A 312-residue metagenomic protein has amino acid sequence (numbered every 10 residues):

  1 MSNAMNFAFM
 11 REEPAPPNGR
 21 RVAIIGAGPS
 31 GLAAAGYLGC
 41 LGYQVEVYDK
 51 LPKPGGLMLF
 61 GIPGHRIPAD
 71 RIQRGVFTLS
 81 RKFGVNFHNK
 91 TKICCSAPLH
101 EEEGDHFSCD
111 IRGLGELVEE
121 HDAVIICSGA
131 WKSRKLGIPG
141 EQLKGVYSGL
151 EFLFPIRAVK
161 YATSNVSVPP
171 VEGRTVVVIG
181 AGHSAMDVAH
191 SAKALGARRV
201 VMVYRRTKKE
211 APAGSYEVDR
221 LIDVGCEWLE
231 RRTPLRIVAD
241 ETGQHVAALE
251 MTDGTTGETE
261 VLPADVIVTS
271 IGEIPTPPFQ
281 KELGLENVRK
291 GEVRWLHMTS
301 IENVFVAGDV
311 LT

Functional and structural regions predicted by a protein language model:
N3-V22, G113, I156-E172: A short, basic/flexible loop-to-alpha-helix module at the beginning of a structural domain
N18-R21, K90, E172-T175, R231 (+1 more regions): Phosphate-coordination loops involved in phosphoryl transfer and adenosine-cofactor binding
R21-E46, A185-K193: N-terminal Rossmann-like FAD-binding beta1-loop-alpha1 element of flavoenzymes
V22-I24, V45, V176, V200 (+1 more regions): Conserved hydrophobic helix-helix packing surfaces used for dimerization/oligomerization
G28-S30, K53, G182-S184, I274 (+1 more regions): Residue-level detector of alpha-helix initiation sites
Y43-L59, V201-K208: Glycine-rich FAD pyrophosphate-binding loop
D70-K135, K160-N165, A194-R289: A Rossmann-like FAD-binding core segment of flavoenzymes
Q142-E172, P263-T312: FAD-site-proximal beta/loop scaffold in flavoenzymes
